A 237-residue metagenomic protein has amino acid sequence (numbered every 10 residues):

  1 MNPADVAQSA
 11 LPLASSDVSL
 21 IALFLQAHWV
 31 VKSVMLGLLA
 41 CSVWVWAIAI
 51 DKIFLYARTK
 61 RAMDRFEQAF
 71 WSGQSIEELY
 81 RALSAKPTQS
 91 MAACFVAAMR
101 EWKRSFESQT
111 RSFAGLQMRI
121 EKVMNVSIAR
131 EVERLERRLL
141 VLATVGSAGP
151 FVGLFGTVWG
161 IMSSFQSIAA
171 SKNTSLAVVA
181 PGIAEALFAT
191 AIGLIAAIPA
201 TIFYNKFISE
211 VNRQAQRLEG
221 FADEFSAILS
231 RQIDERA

Functional and structural regions predicted by a protein language model:
M1-Q26: Short, strongly hydrophobic alpha-helical membrane anchors
P3, K60-V152, I161-S175, I202-A237: Predominantly long cytosolic amphipathic alpha-helical stalk/bundle segments
L20-K52: Hydrophobic alpha-helical transmembrane segments
H28, W46, L79, F95 (+3 more regions): Residue-level signature of catalytic and energy-coupling elements of molecular machines, predominantly ATP/GTP-dependent
V43-Y56, K60, F155, I161-S164 (+1 more regions): Transmembrane helix-loop junctions and nearby membrane-interface residues
I48-A57, A197-E210: Alpha-helical transmembrane segments of multi-pass membrane proteins
K172-A186: Hydrophobic alpha-helical transmembrane segments and adjacent short intramembrane/lumenal linkers of inner/organellar
A186-A200: Hydrophobic alpha-helical transmembrane segments of polytopic membrane proteins
